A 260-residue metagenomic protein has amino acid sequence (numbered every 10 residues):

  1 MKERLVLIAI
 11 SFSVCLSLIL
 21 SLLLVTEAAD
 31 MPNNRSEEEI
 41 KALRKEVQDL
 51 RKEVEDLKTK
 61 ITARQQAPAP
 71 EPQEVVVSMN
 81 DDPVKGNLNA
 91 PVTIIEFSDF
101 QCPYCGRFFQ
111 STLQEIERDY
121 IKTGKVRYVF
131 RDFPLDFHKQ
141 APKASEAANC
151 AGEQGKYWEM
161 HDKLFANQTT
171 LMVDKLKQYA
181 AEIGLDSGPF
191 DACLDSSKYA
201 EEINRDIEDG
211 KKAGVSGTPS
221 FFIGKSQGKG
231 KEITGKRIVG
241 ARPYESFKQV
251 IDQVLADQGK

Functional and structural regions predicted by a protein language model:
K2-L7, A29-R51, Q178-K260: C-terminal cap of thioredoxin/glutaredoxin-like
K2-P72: N-terminal targeting signals for export/organelle localization
I10, F97-F100: Disulfide-bonded cysteine motifs in exported proteins
V76-V92, Y120: A short beta-strand-turn-helix
G86, I95, V239: Residue-level detector of conserved, well-ordered beta-strand and adjacent loop positions that form binding/recognition
A90, F100-A181, Q253: Structural alpha/beta surface segment adjacent to cysteine/selenocysteine redox centers across thiol/disulfide enzymes
T93-E96, R127-F130, S220-F222: Structural recognition of the beta-strand scaffold that forms the well-ordered cores of secreted hydrolase catalytic
I94, C102, F190: Residue-level signature of catalytic and energy-coupling elements of molecular machines, predominantly ATP/GTP-dependent
